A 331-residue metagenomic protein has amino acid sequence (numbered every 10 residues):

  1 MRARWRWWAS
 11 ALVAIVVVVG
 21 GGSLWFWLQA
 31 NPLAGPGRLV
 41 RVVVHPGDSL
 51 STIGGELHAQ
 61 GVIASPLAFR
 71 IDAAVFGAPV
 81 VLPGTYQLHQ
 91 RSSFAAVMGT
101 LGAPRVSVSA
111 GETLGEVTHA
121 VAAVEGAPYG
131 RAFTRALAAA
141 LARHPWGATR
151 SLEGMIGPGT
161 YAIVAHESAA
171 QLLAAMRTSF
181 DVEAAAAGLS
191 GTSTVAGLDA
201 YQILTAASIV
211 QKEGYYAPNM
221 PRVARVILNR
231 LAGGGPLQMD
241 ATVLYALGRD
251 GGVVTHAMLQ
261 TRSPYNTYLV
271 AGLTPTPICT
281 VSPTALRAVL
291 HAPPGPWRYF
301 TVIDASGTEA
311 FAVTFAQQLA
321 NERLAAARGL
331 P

Functional and structural regions predicted by a protein language model:
R2-G37: N-terminal type II signal-anchor transmembrane helix that functions as the membrane-insertion/stop-transfer segment
R2-R4, I53, P296: Intrinsically disordered, low-complexity sequence elements enriched in Ser/Thr/Gly/Pro
R2-R6, P46-S49, M258-S263, V270: A broad, low-specificity signal for short, low-complexity segments enriched in glycine/proline and polar/charged
L12-V17, H58, F133-R135, L269-T274: N-terminal start-of-chain detector that recognizes signal peptides and the immediate post-cleavage beginning
A14-I15, R41, T301: N-terminal hydrophobic or amphipathic segments with adjacent small-residue motifs that include Sec signal peptides
G20, P46, C279: Short, conserved glycine- and acidic-residue-centered signature motifs in active-site or ligand-binding loops
F26-A185: Signal peptide-directed extracytoplasmic domains
G126-A127, A140-P331: Bacterial extracytoplasmic/cell-wall-associated proteins, especially those involved in peptidoglycan
